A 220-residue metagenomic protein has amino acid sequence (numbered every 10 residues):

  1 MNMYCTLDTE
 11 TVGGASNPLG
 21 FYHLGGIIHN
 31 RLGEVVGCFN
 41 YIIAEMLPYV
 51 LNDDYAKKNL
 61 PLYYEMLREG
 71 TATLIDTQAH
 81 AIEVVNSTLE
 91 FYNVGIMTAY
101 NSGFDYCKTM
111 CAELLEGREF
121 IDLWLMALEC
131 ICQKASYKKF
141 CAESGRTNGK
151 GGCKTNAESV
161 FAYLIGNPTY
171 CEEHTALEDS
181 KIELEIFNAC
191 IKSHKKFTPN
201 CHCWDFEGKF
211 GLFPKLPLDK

Functional and structural regions predicted by a protein language model:
N2-K108, A112-E113, E158: Conserved non-catalytic scaffold segment of RNase H-like nuclease domains
T9-V12, L123, E183: Ser/Thr-centric signal marking residues that sit in or immediately flank functional binding/regulatory motifs
G14-S16, L128, E185: Conserved protein kinase catalytic core
L51, Y55-L60, Y64-E65, L128-S180: Active-site-proximal helix-loop-helix substrate-binding element of RNase H-like nuclease domains
S102-Y106, M126, A176: Short, solvent-exposed loop/turn segments at secondary-structure junctions
E116-C132: Conserved beta-strand -> loop -> alpha-helix junction used to position metal-binding or nucleic-acid-contacting
L164, L177-K220: Acidic two-metal-ion nuclease catalytic site recognized across multiple nuclease folds, prominently DnaQ/RNase D-T
